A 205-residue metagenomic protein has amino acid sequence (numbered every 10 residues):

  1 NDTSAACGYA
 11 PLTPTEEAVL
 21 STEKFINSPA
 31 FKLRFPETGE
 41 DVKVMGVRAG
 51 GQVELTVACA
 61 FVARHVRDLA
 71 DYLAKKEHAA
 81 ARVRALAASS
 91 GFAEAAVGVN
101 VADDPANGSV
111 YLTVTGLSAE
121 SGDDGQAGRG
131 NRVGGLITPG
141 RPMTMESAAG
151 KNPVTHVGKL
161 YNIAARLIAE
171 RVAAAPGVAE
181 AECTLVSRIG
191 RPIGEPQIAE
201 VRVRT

Functional and structural regions predicted by a protein language model:
N1-A93, V97-V101: Glycine-rich, mobile lid/loop segments that gate access to catalytic sites or pores
P11, G150-Y161: Alpha-helix N-cap/helix-initiation motif
E23-F31, R84, G91, D104 (+1 more regions): Conserved active-site/ligand-binding neighborhood in enzyme cores
A49-V53, P105-V110, P192-I198: A short, glycine/Asx- and small/polar-enriched loop/turn that sits immediately N-terminal to a beta-strand
V53-V66, M145-G150, P196-T205: Short, hydrophobic beta-strand segments
S109-A148, V186-E195: A glycine-rich, aromatic-flanked flexible loop/lid motif
V154, L160, P176-T205: Structured, hydrophobic secondary-structure cores that serve as assembly/anchoring elements
